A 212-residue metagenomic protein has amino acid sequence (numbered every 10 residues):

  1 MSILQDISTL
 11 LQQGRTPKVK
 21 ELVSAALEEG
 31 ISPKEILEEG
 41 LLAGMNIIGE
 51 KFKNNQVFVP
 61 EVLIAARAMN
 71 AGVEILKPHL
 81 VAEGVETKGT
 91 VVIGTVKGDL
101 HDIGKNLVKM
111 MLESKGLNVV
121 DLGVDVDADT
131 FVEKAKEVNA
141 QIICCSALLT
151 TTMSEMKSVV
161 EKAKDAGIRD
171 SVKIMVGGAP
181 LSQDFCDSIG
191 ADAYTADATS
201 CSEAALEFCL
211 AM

Functional and structural regions predicted by a protein language model:
M1-E83: Long amphipathic alpha-helical segments
Q5, T9, P17-S24, A43-N46 (+10 more regions): Solvent-exposed alpha-helical segments within well-ordered globular domains of core cellular machineries
L80-K97: Glycine/charge-rich, flexible interdomain linkers and switch-proximal surface loops that mediate coupling
E86, G104-N106, E113: Cytosolic, long alpha-helical scaffolding segments
V108-K115, V120-A191, S200, A204-L206: Cofactor-cradling patches in redox/metallo enzymes
E207-M212: Short, charged, intrinsically disordered terminal tails
